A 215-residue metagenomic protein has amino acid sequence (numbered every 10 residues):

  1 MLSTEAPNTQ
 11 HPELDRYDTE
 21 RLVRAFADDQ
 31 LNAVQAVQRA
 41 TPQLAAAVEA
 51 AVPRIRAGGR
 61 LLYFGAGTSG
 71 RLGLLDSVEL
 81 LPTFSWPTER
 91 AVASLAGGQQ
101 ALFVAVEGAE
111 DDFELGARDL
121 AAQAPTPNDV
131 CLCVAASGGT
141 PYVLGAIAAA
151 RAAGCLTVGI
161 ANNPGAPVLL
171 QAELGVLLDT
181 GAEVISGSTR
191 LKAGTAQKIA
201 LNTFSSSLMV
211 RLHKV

Functional and structural regions predicted by a protein language model:
M1-A36, A40: Cofactor-/ligand-binding subdomain signature composed of acidic, glycine-rich, tryptophan-containing flexible loops
L14-D18, Q43, G108-L115: Short secondary-structure boundary/capping elements
T19, T41, G194-K198: Amphipathic, non-membrane alpha-helical segments in soluble helical-bundle scaffolds
L22, A47-A50, D119, A146: A ubiquitous structural signal for well-ordered alpha-helices
D29, A57-G58, Q171: Structured helix-beta-strand junction loops
A36, L44, K214-V215: Flexible, glycine/charged-enriched surface loops at secondary-structure junctions
R39-R56: A short, well-structured juxtamembrane/interface segment
L62-H213: Glycine-rich phosphate-binding loops that contact phosphosugars or nucleotide phosphates
